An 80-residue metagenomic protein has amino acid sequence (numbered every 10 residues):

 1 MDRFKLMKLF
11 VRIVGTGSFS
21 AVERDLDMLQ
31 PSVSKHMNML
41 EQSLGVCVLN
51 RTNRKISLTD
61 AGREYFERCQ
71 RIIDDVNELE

Functional and structural regions predicted by a protein language model:
M1-K5: Short helix-coil-helix linker/hinge
M7-F10, M39: Short, basic/aromatic recognition patches that contact phosphate-bearing ligands
R12-D27: Short helix-boundary/capping micro-motifs
R24-D25, Q42, R63: Alpha-helical residues within the helix-turn-helix
L29, H36-M39: Residues within the DNA-recognition helix of helix-turn-helix
E41-L58: A short LG(V/I)-centered, amphipathic sequence patch enriched for acidic residue(s) preceding the LG motif
S43, Y65-E80: Alpha-helical linker/hinge and terminal dimerization helices associated with HTH transcriptional regulators
I56-E67: Intrinsically disordered, low-complexity basic tails/linkers immediately adjacent to helix-turn-helix/homeobox/MYB/SANT
